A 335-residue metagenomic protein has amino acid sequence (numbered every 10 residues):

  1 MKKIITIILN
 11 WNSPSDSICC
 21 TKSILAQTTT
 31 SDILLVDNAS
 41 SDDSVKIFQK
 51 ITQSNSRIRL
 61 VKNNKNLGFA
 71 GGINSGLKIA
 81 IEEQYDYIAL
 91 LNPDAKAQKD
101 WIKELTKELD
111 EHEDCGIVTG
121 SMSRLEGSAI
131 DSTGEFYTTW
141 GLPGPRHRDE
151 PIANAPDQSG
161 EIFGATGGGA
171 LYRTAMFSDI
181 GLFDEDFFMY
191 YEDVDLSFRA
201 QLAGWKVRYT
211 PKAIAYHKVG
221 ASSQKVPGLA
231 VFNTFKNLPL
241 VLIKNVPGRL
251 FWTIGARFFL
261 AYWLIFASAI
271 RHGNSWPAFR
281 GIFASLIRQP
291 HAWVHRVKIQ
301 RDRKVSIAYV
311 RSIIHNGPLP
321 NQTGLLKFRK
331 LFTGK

Functional and structural regions predicted by a protein language model:
K22-S31: Short, acidic, metal-binding catalytic loop of nucleotide-sugar glycosyltransferases
S23, D37-K46, K65: A conserved acidic beta->alpha catalytic loop
V45, Q49-E83: Conserved donor nucleotide-binding strand/loop of the catalytic core
Y85-K96: Short beta-strand-to-loop acidic/aromatic patch adjacent to the donor-nucleotide binding site
A95-S132, F136-Y137: Conserved donor NDP-sugar-binding/catalytic core segment of glycosyltransferases
A129-D131, P143, E150-Y172, V194-L196 (+2 more regions): A recurrent flexible, glycine/aromatic-enriched loop bordering the glycosyltransferase active site that acts as
F163-I214: A short, conserved alpha-helix in the catalytic core of glycosyltransferases
A203, V207-R311: Active-site-adjacent helix/loop segment of glycosyltransferases that harbors family-specific signature motifs
